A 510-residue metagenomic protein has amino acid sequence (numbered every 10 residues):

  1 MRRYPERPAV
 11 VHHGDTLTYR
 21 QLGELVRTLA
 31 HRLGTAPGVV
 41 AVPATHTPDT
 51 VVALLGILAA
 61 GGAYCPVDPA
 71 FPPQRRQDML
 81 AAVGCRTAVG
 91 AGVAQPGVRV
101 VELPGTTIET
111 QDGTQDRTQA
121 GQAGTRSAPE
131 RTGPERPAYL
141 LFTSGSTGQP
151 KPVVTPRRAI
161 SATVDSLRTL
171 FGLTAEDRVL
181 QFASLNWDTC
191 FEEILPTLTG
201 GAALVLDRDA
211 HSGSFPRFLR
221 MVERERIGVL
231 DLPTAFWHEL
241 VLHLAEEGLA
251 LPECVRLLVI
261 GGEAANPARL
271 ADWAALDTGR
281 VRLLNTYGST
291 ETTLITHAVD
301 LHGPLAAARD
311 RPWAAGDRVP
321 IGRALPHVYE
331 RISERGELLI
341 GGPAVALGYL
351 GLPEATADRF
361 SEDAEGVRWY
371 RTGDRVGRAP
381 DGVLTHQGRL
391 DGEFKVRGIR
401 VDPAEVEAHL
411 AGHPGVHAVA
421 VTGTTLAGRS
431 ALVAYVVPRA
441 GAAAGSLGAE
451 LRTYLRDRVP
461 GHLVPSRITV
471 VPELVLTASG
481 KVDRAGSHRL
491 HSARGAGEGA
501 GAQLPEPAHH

Functional and structural regions predicted by a protein language model:
M1-L17, A138-L141, V383-L384, R467: AMP-dependent adenylate-forming
E6-G34, Q77, T155-S161: Conserved AMP-binding/adenylate-forming core of the ANL superfamily
D15, R32-P69, R178-A183: Conserved AMP-binding/adenylate-forming
A44-D49, D68, L173, A183-C190 (+3 more regions): Conserved AMP-binding
A88-E130, I160, R282-N285, D300-H510: AMP-dependent adenylate-forming
G124-F142, Q149, L173-V179, L185 (+1 more regions): Conserved pre-ATP/AMP-binding loop-to-beta segment of ANL
K151-R178, D188-G228: Conserved AMP-binding/adenylation subdomain of ANL enzymes
A202, D231, H243-A315: Gly/Ser/Thr-rich phosphate-binding loop
